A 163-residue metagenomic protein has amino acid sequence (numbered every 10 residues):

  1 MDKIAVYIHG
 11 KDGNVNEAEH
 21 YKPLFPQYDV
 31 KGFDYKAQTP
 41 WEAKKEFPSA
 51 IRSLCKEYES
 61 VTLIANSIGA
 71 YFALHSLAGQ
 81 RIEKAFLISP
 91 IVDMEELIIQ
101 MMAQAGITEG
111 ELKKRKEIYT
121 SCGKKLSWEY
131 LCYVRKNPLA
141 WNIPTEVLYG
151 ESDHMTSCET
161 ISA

Functional and structural regions predicted by a protein language model:
M1-Q38: Short, surface-exposed "cap/lid" segments of acyl-processing enzymes
I4, S60-T62, K84: Structural motif
V6-K11, I64, I88, L148: Short hydrophobic segments within beta-strands
E17, Q38-K56: Alpha/beta-hydrolase active-site loop
L54-E59, W141: Glycine-rich phosphate-binding loop signature in dinucleotide/nucleotide-binding domains
I64-A73: Gly/Ala-rich beta-loop-alpha elbow adjacent to hydrolase catalytic centers
S76-Q80: Aromatic pocket-lining residues of Rossmann-like dinucleotide-binding sites
I82-A163: The alpha/beta-hydrolase serine catalytic core
